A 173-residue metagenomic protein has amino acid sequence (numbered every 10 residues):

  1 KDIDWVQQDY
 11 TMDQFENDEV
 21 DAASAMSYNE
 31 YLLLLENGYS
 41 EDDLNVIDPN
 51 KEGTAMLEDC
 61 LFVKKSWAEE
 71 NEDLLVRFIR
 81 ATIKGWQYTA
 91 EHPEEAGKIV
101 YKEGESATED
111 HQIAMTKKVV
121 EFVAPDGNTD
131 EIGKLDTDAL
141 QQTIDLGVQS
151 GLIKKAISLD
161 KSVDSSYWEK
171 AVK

Functional and structural regions predicted by a protein language model:
K1-Q7, E19-V20, S40-V46, I153-L159: A local structural motif
D4, A23, D136: Charged, low-complexity surface patches
Y10-Q14, D18-S106: Pocket-lining segment of extracytoplasmic ligand-binding domains
L33, E52, K118, D164-Y167: Short secondary-structure boundary/hinge segments and terminal tails
D42-D43, M56-D59, E103-E105, T129-L135 (+1 more regions): Short, exposed beta-strand "edge-strand" segments with a Pro/Gly-rich flavor and a Y/T-containing core
E70-L152: Secondary-structure end/capping motifs
L140-K173: Conserved C-terminal helix/tail region of periplasmic/extracytoplasmic solute-binding proteins
